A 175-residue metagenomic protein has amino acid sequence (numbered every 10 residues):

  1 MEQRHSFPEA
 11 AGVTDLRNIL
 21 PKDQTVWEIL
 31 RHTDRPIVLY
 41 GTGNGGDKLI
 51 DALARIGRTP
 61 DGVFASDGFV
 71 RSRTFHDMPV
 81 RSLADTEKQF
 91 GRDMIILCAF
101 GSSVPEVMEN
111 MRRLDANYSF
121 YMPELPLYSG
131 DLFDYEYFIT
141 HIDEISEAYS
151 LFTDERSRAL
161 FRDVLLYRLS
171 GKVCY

Functional and structural regions predicted by a protein language model:
M1-Y175: Hydrophobic, well-ordered beta-alpha structural blocks that scaffold small-molecule cofactor pockets
